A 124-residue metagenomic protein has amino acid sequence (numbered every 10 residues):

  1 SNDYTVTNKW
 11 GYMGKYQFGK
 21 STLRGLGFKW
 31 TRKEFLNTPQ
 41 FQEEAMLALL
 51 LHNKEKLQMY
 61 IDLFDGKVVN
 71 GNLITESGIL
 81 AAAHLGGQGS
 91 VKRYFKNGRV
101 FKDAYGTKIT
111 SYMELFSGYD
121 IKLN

Functional and structural regions predicted by a protein language model:
S1-W10, K20-E44, A48-N124: Non-catalytic cell-wall polysaccharide-engagement segments
Y16-F18: Short glycine- and hydrophobic/aromatic-rich loop-to-beta-strand nucleating segment in the catalytic cores
